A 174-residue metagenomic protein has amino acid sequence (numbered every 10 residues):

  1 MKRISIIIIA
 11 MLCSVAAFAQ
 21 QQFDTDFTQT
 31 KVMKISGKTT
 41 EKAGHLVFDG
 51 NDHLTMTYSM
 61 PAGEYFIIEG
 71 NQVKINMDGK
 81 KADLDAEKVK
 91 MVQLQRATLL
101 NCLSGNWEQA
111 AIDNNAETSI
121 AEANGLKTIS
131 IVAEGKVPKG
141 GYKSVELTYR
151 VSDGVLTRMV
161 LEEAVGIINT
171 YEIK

Functional and structural regions predicted by a protein language model:
M1-I4: Positively charged n-region of N-terminal signal peptides that target proteins for export
I6-A10: Sec-dependent N-terminal signal peptides
S14-A16: N-terminal signal peptide c-region/cleavage motif recognized by signal peptidases
Q20-V32, K38-T39, D78-G135: Flexible, processing/modification-adjacent segments and terminal tails in exported/periplasmic/extracellular proteins
Q21-I35, T39-V47, S59-M60, K74 (+3 more regions): Polybasic/polar functional segments that serve as interface/processing modules
T40-A43, P61-A62, E69, G140-V145 (+1 more regions): Short, surface-exposed coil-to-beta transition loops
L46-T98, N169: An acidic-aromatic
I120-K174: Gly/Pro-enriched, hydrophobic low-complexity segments that function as extracytoplasmic propeptides/linkers
